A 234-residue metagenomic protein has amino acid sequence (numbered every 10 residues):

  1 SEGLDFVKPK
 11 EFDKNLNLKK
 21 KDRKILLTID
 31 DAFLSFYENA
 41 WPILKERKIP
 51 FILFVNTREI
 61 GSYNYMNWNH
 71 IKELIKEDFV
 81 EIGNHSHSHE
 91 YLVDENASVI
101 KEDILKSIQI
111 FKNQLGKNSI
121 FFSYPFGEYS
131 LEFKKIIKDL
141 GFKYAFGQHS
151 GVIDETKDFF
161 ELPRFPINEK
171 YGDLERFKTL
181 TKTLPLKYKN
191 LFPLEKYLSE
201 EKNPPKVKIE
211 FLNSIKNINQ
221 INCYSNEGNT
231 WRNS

Functional and structural regions predicted by a protein language model:
S1-I25, K182, K189-F192, N226-W231: N-terminal pre-catalytic segment of deacetylase/amide-hydrolase enzymes
E2, K14-I25, F33-S35, N39-F133 (+2 more regions): Metal-dependent polysaccharide deacetylase catalytic core of the NodB/CE4 family, i.e., the active-site-bearing domain
F142-G151: Acidic, His- and aromatic-enriched active-site or binding-groove loops in soluble protein domains that engage sugars
E169-E200: Short, compositionally biased P/S/T/A/G/V-rich stretches that sit at domain boundaries
N190-S234: Beta-strand-enriched, solvent-exposed domains that form extended recognition/catalytic surfaces
